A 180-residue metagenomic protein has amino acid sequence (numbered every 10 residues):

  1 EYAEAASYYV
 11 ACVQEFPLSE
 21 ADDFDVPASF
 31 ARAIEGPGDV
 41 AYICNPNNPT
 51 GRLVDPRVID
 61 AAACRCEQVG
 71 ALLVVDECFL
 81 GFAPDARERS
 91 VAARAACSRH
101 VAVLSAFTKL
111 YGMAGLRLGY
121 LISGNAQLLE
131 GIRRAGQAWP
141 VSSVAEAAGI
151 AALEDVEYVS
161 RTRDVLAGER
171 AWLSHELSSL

Functional and structural regions predicted by a protein language model:
E1-I43: PLP-dependent aminotransferase-like
S7, E67, S178: Anion (oxyanion) recognition and catalysis
Y9-V10, C97, L180: Short, structured coil segments at secondary-structure junctions
L18-E20, N45, A106, R134: Active-site donor-binding loop signature of nucleotide-sugar glycosyltransferases
F24-P37, P49-L73, E77-L110: Active-site pre-lysine segment of PLP-dependent enzymes
V40-C44, V74, Y120-I122: Structural motif
H100-S179: PLP-dependent aminotransferase class I/II
